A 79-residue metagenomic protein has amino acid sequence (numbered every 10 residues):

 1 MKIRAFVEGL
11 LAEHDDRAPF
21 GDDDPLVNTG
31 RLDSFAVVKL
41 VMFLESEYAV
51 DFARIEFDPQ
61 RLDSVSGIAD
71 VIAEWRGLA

Functional and structural regions predicted by a protein language model:
M1-P19, D70-A79: Thiotemplate assembly-line natural product biosynthesis machinery
G21-D33, E56-S64: Glycine-rich loop motifs involved in handling phospho/adenylate chemistry
V38: Conserved catalytic core of two-component sensor histidine kinases
V41: Aromatic/hydrophobic pocket-lining residues that form π-stacking "cages" and hydrophobic walls in ligand
V50-F52: Short C-terminal boundary/hinge segments that cap the last helix of small helical domains
R54-F57, L62-L78: C-terminal structural segments of small proteins and small subunits
